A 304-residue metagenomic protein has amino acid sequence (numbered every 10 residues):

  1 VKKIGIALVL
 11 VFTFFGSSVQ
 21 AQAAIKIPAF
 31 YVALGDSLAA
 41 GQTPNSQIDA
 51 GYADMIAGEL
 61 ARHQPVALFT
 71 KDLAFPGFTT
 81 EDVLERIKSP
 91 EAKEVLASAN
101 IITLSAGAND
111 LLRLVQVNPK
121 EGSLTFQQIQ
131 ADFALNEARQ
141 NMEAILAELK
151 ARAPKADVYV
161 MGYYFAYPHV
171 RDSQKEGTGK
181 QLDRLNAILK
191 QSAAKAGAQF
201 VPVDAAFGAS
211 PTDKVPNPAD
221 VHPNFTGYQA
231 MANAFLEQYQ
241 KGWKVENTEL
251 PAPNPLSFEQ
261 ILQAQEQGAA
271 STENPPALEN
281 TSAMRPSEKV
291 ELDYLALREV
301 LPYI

Functional and structural regions predicted by a protein language model:
V1-A23: Sec-dependent N-terminal signal peptides of Gram-positive bacterial secreted proteins and lipoproteins
Q22-P76, E91-E94, T248, P275 (+1 more regions): Serine-esterase "nucleophile elbow" of acetyl-processing enzymes
Y31, V83, I102-L104: Receiver (REC) domain switch-region micro-motif
S37, G41, M55-H63, R86-K93 (+5 more regions): Structured segments of extracytoplasmic/periplasmic soluble domains in secreted or envelope-associated proteins
Q42-S46, V83, L114-V117: Short, solvent-exposed loop/turn and secondary-structure capping segments
G77-K88: Structural motif
E91-F225, Q229: Alpha-helical cap/lid subdomain in secreted, periplasmic, or secretory-pathway luminal O-acyl-processing enzymes
Y163-Y303: Catalytic His-Asp segment of secreted/periplasmic serine-dependent ester chemistry enzymes
